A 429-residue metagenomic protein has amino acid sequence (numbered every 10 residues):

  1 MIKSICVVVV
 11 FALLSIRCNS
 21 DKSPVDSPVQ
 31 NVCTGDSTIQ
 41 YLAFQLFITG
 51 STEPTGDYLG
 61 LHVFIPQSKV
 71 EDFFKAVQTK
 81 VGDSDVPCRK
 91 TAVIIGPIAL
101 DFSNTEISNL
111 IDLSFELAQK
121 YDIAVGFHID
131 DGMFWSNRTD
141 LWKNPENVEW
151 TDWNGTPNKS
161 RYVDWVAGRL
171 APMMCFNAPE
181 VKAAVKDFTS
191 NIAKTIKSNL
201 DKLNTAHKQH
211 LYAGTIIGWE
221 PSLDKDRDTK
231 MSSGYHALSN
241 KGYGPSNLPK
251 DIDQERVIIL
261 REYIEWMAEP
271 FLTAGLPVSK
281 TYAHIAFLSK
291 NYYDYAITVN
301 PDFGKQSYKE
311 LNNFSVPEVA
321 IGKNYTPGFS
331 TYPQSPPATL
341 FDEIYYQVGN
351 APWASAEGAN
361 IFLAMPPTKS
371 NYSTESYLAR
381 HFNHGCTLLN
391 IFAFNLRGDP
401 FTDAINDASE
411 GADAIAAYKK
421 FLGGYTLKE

Functional and structural regions predicted by a protein language model:
S4-L14: Sec-dependent N-terminal signal peptides
S15-C33: Bacterial Sec-dependent N-terminal signal peptides
S37-F44, L59-F102, L110-H128, V316-P327 (+1 more regions): Catalytic domains of carbohydrate-active enzymes, especially glycoside hydrolases
F44-T49, D122-S136, N313-E429: Substrate-binding cleft of secreted/luminal carbohydrate-active enzymes
T52-I65, I94-E106, G168-N191, N247-R261 (+2 more regions): The substrate-binding groove and active-site-proximal loops of carbohydrate-active enzymes, especially glycoside
L61-K80, S103-S114, K182-D201, D253-P270 (+4 more regions): Well-ordered, non-membrane alpha-helical segments in soluble/globular domains
K80-A206: Acidic/aromatic-lined carbohydrate-recognition and catalytic surfaces of CAZymes acting on diverse glycans
N147-V316: Polysaccharide-binding and catalytic clefts of secreted carbohydrate-active enzymes
